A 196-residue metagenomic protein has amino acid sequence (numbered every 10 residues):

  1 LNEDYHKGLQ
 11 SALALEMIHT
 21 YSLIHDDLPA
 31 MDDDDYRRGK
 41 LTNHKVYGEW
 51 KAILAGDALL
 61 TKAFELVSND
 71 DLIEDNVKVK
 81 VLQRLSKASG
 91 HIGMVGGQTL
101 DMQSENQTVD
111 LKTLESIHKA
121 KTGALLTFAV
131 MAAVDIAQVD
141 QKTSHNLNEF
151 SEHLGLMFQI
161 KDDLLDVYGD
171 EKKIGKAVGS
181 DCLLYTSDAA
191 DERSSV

Functional and structural regions predicted by a protein language model:
L1, Y5, S11-A55, V167-L183: Aspartate-rich (DDxxD/NDxxD/DxxxD) Mg2+/diphosphate-binding motifs and their adjoining helix-loop segments
L1-A14, T113-F150: Alpha-helical phosphate/pyrophosphate-handling elements in metalloenzyme active cores
A12-I18, L82-S89, N148-G155: Generic structural concept
Y47-R84: Hydrophobic alpha-helical segments and helix pairs
L66-V81, E105-K112, A132-H145: Inter-helical turn/loop segments and adjacent helix faces that build the functional surface of alpha-helical bundle
K80-L100: Conserved ATP-utilizing enzyme core subdomain
Y185-E192: Conserved small/polar residues in nucleotide/adenosyl-binding loops
